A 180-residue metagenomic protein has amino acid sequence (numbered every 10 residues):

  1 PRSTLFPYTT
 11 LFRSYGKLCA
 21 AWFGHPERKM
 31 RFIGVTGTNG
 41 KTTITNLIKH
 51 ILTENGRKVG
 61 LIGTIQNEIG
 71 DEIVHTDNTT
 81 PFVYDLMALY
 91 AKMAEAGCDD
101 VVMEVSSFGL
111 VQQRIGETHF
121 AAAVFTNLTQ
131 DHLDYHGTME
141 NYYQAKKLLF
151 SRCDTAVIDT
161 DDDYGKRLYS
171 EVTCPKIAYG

Functional and structural regions predicted by a protein language model:
P1-L11: Short, small-residue-biased leader/transition segments that mark boundaries at the very start of proteins
T9, G63, Y179-G180: Residues at the C-termini of beta-strands that transition into short coil/loop
Y15-T160, Y164-P175: Phosphate-binding loop of NTP-binding sites
